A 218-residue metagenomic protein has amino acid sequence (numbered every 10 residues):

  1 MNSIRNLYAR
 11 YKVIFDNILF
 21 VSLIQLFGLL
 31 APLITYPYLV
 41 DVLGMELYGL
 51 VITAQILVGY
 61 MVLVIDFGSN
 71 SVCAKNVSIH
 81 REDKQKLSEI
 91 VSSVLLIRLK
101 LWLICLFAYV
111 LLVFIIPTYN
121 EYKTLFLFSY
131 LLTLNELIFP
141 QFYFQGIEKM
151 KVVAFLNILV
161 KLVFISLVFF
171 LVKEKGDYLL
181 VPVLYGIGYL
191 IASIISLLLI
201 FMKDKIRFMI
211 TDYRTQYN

Functional and structural regions predicted by a protein language model:
M1-A31, F201, R214-N218: N-terminal membrane topogenesis motif
M1-S3, R10, C73, F139-K151 (+2 more regions): C-terminal transmembrane helix end/exit motif
V13-N70, I165: Signature of the first transmembrane helix
I18-F27, L127-L131, F144-F169: Alpha-helical transmembrane segments of multi-pass membrane transporters/permeases
L26, L30, I65-D66, S92-E121 (+1 more regions): Alpha-helical transmembrane segments of multi-pass membrane transport and lipid-handling proteins
Y60, W102-L103, V110-F114, T118-Y143: Alpha-helical transmembrane segments of multi-pass membrane proteins
D66-E82: Helix-loop junctions and terminal segments of transmembrane helices in multi-pass membrane transport/translocation
Y130, F155-M202: Hydrophobic alpha-helical transmembrane segments
